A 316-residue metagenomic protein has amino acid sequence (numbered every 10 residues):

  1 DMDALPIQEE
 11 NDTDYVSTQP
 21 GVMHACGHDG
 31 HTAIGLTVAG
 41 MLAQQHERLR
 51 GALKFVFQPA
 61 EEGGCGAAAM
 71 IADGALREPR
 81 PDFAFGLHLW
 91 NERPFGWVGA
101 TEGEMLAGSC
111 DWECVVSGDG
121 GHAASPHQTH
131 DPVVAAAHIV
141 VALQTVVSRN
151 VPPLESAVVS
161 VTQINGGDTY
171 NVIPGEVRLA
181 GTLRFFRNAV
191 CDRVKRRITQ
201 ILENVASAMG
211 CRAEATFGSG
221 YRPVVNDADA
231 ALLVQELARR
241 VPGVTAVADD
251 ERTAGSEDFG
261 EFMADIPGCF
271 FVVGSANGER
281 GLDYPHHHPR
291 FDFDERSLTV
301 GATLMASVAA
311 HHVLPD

Functional and structural regions predicted by a protein language model:
D1-D3, A60, W90, G218-G220 (+1 more regions): Active-site beta-loop-alpha junctions enriched in small/polar residues
D3-P6, F270: Short, solvent-exposed beta-strand-terminating loops
L5-M23, D29-G30, G35, L42-P174 (+1 more regions): Histidine/acidic-residue-rich, glycine-tolerant segments that coordinate divalent metal ions
G40-A43, A310: Membrane-water interface at transmembrane helix exits
V134-D316: Metal-dependent amide/peptide-bond hydrolase catalytic core, centered on the "pita-bread" metallohydrolase fold
